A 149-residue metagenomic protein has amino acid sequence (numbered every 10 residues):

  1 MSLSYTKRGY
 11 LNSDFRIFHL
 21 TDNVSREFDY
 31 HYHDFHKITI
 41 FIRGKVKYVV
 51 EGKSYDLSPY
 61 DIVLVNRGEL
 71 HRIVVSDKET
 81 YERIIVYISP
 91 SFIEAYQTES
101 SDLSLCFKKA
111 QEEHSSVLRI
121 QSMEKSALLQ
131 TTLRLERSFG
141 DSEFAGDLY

Functional and structural regions predicted by a protein language model:
M1-I62, E69, S101-L105, E112-S116: Generic protein-terminus/edge-of-domain signal
S2-R16, V74-D141: A hydrophobic/aromatic-rich effector-binding and dimerization subdomain of bacterial HTH-type transcriptional regulators
R43, R67, I88-P90: Residues immediately flanking
N66-G68, V74: Residue-level recognition of conserved beta-strand edge/terminus positions
F144-L148: An accessory alpha-helical subdomain
